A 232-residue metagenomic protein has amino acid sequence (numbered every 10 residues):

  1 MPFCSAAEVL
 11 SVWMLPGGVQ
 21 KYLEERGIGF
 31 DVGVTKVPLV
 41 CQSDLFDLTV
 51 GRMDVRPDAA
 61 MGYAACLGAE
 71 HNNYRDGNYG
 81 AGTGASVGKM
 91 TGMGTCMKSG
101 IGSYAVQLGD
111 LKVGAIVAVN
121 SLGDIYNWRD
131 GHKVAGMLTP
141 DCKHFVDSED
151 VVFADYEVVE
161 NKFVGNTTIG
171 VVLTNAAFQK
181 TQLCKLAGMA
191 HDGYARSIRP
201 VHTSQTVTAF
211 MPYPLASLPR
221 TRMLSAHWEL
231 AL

Functional and structural regions predicted by a protein language model:
M1-M14, G18-L232: A structural signal for small-residue-enriched, beta-sheet-centric alpha/beta enzyme cores and oligomeric scaffold folds
